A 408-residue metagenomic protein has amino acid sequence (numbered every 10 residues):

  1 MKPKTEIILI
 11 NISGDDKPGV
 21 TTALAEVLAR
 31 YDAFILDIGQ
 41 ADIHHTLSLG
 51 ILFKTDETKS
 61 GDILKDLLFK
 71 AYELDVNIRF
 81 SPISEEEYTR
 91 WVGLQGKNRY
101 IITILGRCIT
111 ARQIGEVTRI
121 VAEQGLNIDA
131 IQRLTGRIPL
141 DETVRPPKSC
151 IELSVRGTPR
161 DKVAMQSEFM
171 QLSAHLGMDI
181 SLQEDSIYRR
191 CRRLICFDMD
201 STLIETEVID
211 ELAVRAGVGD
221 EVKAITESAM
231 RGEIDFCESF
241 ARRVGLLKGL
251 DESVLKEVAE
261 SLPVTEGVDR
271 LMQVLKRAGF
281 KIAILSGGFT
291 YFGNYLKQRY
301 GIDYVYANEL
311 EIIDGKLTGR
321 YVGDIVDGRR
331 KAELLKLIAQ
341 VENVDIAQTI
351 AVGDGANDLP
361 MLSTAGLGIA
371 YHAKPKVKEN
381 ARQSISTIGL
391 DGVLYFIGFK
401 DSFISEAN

Functional and structural regions predicted by a protein language model:
M1-R192: A conserved regulatory-domain signal marking ACT and ACT-like small-molecule sensing domains and adjacent regulatory
D15, G19, T58, D62 (+9 more regions): Conserved active-site and cofactor/substrate-binding residues in soluble primary-metabolism enzymes
V20, Q113-G115, L203-T206, D358-M361: Short glycine/serine/threonine-rich phosphate/pyrophosphate-binding segments that cradle anionic phosphate groups
T22, E26, K65, F69 (+13 more regions): Solvent-exposed alpha-helical segments within well-ordered globular domains of core cellular machineries
S84-G96, E184-R193, T226-E252, K316 (+1 more regions): Long, charged amphipathic helices and adjacent flexible linkers at domain junctions
I187-C237: Active-site neighborhood of HAD-like aspartate-dependent phosphohydrolases
G249-N408: C-terminal cap/substrate-recognition subdomain and adjoining C-terminal extension of metal-dependent phosphatase-like
